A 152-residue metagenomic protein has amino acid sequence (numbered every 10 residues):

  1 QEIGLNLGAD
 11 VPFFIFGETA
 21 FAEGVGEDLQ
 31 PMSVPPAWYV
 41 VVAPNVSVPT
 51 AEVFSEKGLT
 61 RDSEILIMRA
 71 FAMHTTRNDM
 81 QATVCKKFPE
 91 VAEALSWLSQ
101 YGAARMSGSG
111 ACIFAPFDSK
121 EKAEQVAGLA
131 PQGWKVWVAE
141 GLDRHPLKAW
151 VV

Functional and structural regions predicted by a protein language model:
Q1-L7: Glycine/small-residue-rich loop that forms an oxyanion/phosphate-binding "nest" at active or ligand-binding sites
F14-A103, P116-V152: Conserved, helical-rich catalytic subdomain that frames metal- and/or nucleotide-binding sites in enzyme alpha/beta
R105-S107: Canonical bilayer-spanning transmembrane alpha-helix
G110-I113: Conserved glycine-rich beta-strand-loop-beta hairpin in the small C-terminal domain of fold type I
